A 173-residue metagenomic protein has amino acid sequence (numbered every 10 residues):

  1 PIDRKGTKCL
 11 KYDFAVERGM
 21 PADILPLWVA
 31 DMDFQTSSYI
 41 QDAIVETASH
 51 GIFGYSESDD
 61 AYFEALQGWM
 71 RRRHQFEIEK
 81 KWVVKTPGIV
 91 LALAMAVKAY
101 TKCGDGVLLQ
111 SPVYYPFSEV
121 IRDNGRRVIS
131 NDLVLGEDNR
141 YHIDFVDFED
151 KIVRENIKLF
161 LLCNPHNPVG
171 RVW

Functional and structural regions predicted by a protein language model:
I2-G88, M95: N-terminal small-domain helix-loop-helix segment of the aminotransferase-like
F53-W173: Conserved core of the PLP fold type I
